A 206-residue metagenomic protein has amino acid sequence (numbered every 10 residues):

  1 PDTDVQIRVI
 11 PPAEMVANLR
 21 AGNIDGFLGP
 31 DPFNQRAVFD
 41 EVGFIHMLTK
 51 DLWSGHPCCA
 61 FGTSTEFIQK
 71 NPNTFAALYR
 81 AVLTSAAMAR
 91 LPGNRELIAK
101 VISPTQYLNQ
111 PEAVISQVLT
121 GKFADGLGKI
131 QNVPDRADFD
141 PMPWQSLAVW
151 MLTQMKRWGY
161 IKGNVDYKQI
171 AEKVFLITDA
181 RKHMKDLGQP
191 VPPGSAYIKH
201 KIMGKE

Functional and structural regions predicted by a protein language model:
D2-A21, P32, L176: Short helix-initiation/N-cap motifs at beta->coil->alpha
Q6, I24-D25, M142: Residue-level marker of alpha-helix boundaries and capping positions
P11-M15, G43, K129-N132: A short alpha-helix capping/helix-coil boundary motif
E14, R20, D25-L119: Pocket-lining segment of extracytoplasmic ligand-binding domains
M47, T65, G126-Q131, H183-M184 (+1 more regions): Short alpha-helix boundary/capping motifs
K70-V174: Secondary-structure end/capping motifs
V149-E206: Conserved C-terminal helix/tail region of periplasmic/extracytoplasmic solute-binding proteins
